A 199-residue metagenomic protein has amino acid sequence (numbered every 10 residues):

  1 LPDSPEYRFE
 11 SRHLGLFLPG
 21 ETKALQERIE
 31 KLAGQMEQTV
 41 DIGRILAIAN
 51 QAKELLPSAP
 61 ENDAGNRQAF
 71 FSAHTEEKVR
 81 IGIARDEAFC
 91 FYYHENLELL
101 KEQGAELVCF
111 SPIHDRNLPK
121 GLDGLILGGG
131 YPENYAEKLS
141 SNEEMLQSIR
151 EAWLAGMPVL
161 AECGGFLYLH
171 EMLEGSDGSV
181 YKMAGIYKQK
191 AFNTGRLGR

Functional and structural regions predicted by a protein language model:
L1, I45, C109-F110, A161-E162: General beta-strand structural signal in soluble alpha/beta enzymes
L1-F71: Internal gly/pro-rich beta-alpha loop/helix module that stabilizes soluble enzyme cofactors or their anionic handles
P2-E6, P112-D115, G130, G164-G165: Short, ordered loop/turn segments at secondary-structure junctions
R8-G15, H94-N96, E137, E171-M172 (+1 more regions): Short acidic, glycine/serine/threonine-rich loops at helix termini
L18-T22, Q35, D86-C90, L139 (+1 more regions): Hydrophobic alpha-helical scaffolding
G20-E27, V40, F91, E95-E98 (+3 more regions): Conserved active-site and cofactor/substrate-binding residues in soluble primary-metabolism enzymes
Q68-S72, E77-S141, Q147-A152: Phosphate-binding active sites in nucleotide-utilizing proteins
P132-R199: Cysteine-nucleophile active-site neighborhood
